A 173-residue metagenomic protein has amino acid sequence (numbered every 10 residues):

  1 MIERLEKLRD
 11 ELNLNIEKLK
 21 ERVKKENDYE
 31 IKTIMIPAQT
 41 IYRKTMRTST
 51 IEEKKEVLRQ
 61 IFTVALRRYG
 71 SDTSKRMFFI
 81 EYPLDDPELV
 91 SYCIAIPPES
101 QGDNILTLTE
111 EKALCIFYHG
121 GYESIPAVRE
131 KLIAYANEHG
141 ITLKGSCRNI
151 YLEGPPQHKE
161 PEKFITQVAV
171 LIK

Functional and structural regions predicted by a protein language model:
M1-K173: A solvent-exposed interaction/effector surface
